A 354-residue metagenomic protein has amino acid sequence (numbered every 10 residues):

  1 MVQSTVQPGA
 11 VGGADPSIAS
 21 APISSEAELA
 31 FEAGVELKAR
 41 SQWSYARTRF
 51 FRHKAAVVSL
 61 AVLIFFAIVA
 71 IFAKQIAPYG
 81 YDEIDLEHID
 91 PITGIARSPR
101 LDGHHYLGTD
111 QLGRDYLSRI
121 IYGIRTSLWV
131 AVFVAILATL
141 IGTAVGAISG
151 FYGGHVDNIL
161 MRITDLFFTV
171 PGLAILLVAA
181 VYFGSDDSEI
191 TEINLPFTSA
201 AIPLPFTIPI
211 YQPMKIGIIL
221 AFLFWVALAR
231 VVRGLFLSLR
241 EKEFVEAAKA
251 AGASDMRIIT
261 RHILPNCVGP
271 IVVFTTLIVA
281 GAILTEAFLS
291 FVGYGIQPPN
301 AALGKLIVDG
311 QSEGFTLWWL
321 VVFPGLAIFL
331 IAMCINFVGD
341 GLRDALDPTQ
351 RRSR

Functional and structural regions predicted by a protein language model:
M1-A61, V338-R354: Transmembrane alpha-helical segments of polytopic membrane transport and secretion proteins
Q3, Q7, G12-D15, V69-T109 (+1 more regions): Hydrophobic alpha-helical transmembrane segments of membrane transport/permease proteins and related membrane-embedded
G34-K38, G108-D115: Short, surface-exposed alpha-helical recognition segments that flank or form part of ligand/macromolecule-binding
R49, I95, H105-Y106, D115 (+1 more regions): Conserved beta-strand positions that form and line the central face of beta-propeller blades
F50, I68, L166: Residue-level signature of catalytic and energy-coupling elements of molecular machines, predominantly ATP/GTP-dependent
A55-I76, T143, F329: Short, strongly hydrophobic transmembrane alpha-helices
L112-R354: Alpha-helical transmembrane segments of integral membrane proteins, especially multi-pass inner/plasma-membrane
